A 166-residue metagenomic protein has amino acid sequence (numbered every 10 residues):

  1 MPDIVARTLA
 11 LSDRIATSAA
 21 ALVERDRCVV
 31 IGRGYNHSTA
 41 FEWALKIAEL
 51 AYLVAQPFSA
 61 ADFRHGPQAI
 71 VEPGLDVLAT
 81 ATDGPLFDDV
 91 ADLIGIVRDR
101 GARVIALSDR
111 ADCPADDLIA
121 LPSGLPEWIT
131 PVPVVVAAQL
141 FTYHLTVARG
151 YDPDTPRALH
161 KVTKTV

Functional and structural regions predicted by a protein language model:
M1-V166: A SIS-like phosphosugar-recognition module
